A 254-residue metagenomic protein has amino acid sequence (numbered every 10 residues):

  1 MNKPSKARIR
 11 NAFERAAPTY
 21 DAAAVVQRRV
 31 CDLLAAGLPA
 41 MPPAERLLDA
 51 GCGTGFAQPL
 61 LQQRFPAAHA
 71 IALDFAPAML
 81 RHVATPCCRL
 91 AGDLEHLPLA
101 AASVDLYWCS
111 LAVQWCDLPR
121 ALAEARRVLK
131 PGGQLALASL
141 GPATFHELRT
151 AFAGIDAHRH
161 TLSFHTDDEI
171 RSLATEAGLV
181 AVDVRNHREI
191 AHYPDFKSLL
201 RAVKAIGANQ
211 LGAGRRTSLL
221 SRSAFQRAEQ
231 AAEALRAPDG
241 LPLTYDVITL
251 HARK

Functional and structural regions predicted by a protein language model:
V25-A44: Conserved alpha-helix/loop element of class I SAM-dependent methyltransferases that forms part of the SAM/SAH-binding
R46-L97: Class I SAM-dependent methyltransferase SAM/SAH-binding core
F56, D183-K254: Conserved Class I S-adenosyl-L-methionine
E95-Y107: A short acidic, Gly/Pro-enriched loop at the edge of an enzyme's catalytic core that lines a small-molecule cofactor
L106-P119: A short SAM/SAH-binding and catalytic strip from SAM-dependent methyltransferases
P119-Q134: A short glycine-rich, Lys/Arg-flanked "PGG" loop and its adjoining helix->strand segment in the class I
A136-S163: Conserved class I S-adenosyl-L-methionine
S163-A177: Short alpha-helix
